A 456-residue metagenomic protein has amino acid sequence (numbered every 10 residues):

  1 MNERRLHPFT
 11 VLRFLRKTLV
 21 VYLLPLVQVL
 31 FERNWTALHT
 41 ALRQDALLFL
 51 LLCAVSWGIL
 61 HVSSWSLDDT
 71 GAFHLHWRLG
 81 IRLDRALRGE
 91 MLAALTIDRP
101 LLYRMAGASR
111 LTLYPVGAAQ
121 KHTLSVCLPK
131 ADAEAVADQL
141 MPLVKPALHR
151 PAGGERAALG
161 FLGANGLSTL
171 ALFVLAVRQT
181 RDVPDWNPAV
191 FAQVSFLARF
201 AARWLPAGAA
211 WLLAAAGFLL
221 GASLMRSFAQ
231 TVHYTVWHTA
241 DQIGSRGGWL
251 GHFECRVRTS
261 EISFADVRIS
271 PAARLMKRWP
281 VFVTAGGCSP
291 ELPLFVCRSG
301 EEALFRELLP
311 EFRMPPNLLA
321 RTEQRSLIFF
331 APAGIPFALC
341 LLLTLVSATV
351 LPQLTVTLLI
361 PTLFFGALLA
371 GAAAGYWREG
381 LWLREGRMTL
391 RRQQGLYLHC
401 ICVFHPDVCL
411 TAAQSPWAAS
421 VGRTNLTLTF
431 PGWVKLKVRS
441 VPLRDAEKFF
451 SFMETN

Functional and structural regions predicted by a protein language model:
M1-N456: N-terminal basic, Ser/Thr-rich segments that initiate or prime the first beta/alpha elements at protein or domain
